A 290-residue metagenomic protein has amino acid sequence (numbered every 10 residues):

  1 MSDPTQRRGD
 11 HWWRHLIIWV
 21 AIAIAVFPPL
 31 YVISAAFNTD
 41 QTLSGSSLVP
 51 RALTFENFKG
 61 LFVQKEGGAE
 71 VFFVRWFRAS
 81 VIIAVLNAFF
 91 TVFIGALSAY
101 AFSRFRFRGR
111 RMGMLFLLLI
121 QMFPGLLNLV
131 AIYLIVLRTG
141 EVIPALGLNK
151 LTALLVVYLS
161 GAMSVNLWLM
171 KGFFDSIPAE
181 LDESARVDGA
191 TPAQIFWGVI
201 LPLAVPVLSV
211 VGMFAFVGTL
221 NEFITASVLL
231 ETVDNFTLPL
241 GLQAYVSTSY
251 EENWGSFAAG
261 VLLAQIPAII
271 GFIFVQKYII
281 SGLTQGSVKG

Functional and structural regions predicted by a protein language model:
P4-Q6, D10-G290: A structural signal for multi-pass alpha-helical bundles of membrane permease subunits that mediate small-molecule
